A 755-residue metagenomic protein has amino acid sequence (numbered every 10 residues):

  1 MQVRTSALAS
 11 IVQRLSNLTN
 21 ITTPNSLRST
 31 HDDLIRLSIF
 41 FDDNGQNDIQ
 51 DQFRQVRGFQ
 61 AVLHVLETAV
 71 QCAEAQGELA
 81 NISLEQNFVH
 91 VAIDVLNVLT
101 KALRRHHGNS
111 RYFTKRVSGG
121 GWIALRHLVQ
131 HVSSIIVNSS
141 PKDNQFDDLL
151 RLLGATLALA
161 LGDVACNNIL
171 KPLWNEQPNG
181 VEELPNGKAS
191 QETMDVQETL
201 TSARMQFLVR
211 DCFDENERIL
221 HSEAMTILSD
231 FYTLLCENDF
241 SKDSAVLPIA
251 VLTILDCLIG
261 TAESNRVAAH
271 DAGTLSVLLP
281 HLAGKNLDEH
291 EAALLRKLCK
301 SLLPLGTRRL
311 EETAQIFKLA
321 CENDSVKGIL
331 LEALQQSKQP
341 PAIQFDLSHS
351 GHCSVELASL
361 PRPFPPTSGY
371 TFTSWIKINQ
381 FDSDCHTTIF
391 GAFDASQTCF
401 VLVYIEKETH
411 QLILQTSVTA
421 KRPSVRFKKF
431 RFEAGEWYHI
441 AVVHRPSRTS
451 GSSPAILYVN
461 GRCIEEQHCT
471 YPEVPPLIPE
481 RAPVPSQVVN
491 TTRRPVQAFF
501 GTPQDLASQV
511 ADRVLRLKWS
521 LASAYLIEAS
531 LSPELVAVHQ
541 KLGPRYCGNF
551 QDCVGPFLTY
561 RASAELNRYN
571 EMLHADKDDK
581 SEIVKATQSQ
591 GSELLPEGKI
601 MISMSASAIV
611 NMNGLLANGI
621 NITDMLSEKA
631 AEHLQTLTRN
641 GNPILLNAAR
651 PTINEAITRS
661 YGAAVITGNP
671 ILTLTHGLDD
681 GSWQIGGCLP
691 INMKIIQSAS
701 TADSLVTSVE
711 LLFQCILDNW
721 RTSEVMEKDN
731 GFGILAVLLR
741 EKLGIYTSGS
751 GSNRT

Functional and structural regions predicted by a protein language model:
M1-Q2: Repeat-associated, polar segments at repeat-unit boundaries in modular proteins
A7, I11-T19, S38-L66, G77-S660 (+6 more regions): Extracellular glycan-associated modules
I11, T30-D33: Amphipathic coiled-coil alpha-helices
A69-C72: A short secondary-structure junction motif
E74, E289-H290, Y746-G749: Short coil/turn motifs that N-cap or connect alpha-helices
V91, A702-T755: Helix-rich alpha-solenoid scaffolding regions
A664-T667: Short, charged/polar, low-complexity loop and linker segments that flank or interrupt alpha-helical bundles
